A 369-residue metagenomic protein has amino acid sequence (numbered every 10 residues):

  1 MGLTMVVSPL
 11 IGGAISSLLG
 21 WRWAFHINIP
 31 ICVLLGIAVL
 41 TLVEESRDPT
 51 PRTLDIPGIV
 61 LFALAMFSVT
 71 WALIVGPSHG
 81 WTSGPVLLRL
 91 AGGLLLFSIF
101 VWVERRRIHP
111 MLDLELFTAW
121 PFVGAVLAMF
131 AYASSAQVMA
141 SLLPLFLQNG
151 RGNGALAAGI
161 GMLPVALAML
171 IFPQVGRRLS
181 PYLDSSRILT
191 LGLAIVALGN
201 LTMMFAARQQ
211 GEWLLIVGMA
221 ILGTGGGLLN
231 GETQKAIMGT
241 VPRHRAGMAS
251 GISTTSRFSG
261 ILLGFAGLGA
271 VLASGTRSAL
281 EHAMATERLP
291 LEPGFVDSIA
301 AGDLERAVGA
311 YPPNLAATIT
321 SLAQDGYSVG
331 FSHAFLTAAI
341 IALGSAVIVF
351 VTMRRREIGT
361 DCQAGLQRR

Functional and structural regions predicted by a protein language model:
M1-G58, G84: Helix-loop-helix hairpins in multi-pass membrane proteins, especially solute transporters
G2-S17, L42-E44, L64-P77, A140-P144 (+1 more regions): Membrane-embedded alpha-helical segments in integral membrane proteins
S8, I31-L42, L64-S68, L96 (+3 more regions): Membrane-embedded alpha-helical core segments of multi-pass
L19, I27, P57, T70-W71 (+7 more regions): 12-transmembrane solute porter fold
I31, L35-F67, L112-T118, R277 (+1 more regions): Central mid-sequence intracellular linker of multi-pass
L34, R257-M353, G359-R369: Hydrophobic transmembrane architecture of multi-pass small-molecule transporters
I37-I56, H79, W102-M111, V351-D361: Helix-loop junctions on the cytosolic side of multi-pass membrane transporters, especially the intracellular loop
